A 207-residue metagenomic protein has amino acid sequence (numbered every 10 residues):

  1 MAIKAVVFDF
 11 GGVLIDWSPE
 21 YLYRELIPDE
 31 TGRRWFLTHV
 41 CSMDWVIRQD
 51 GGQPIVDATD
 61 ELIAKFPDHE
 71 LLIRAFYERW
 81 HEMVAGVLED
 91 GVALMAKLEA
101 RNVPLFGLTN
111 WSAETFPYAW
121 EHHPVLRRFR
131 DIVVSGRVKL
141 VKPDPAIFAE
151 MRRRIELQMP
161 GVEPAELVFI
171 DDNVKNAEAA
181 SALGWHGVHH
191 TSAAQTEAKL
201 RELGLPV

Functional and structural regions predicted by a protein language model:
A2-A93, A100-R101, S112-F116: N-terminal helical cap/lid subdomain that shapes the substrate entry/recognition surface in HAD-like hydrolases
A5, V141-V174: Conserved Lys-Pro-Asp/Glu-containing loop-to-beta segment of HAD-superfamily phosphomonoesterases, centered on
D9-G12, G52, L98, G107 (+2 more regions): Generic structural signal for small/hydrophobic residues in well-ordered secondary structure, especially within
Y21-L22, D44, D57, E61 (+6 more regions): Alpha-helical elements of Rossmann-like donor-binding domains used by nucleotide-donor carbohydrate transfer enzymes
E99-A100, H123-R128, L157-V162: Short, conserved loop/helix-junction motifs that constitute active-site signature segments in enzyme catalytic cores
F116-H123: Distinct, well-ordered alpha-helical segments
P124-S135, L205-P206: Structural recognition of alpha->loop->beta junctions
P164-E202: Acidic, Mg2+-coordinating phosphoryl-transfer loop and its flanking beta/alpha structural elements, shared across
